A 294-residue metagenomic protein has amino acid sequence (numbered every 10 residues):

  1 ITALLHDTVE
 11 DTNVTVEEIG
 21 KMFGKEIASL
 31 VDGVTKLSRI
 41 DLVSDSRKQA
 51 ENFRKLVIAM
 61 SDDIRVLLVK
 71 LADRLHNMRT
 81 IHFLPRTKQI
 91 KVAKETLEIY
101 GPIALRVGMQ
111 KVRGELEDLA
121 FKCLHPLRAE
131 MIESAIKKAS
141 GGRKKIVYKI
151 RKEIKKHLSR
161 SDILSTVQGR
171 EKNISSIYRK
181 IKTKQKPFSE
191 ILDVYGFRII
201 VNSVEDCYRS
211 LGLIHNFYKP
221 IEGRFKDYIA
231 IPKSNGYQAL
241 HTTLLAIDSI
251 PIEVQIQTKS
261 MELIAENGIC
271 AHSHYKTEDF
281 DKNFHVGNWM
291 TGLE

Functional and structural regions predicted by a protein language model:
I1-L67: Metal-dependent phosphohydrolase cores
R39-K55, S61, L67, R74-E294: Nucleic-acid processing machinery
